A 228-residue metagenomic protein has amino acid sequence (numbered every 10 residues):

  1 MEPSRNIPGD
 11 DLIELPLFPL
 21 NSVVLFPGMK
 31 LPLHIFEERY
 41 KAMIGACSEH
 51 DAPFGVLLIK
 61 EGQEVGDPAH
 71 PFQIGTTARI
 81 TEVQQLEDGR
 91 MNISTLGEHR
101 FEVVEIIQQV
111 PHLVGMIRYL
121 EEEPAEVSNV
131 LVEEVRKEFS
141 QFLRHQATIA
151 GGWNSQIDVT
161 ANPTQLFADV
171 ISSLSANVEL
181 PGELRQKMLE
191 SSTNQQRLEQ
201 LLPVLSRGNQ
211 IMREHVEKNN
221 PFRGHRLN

Functional and structural regions predicted by a protein language model:
M1-N228: N-terminal low-complexity, acidic/polar interaction/targeting segments
